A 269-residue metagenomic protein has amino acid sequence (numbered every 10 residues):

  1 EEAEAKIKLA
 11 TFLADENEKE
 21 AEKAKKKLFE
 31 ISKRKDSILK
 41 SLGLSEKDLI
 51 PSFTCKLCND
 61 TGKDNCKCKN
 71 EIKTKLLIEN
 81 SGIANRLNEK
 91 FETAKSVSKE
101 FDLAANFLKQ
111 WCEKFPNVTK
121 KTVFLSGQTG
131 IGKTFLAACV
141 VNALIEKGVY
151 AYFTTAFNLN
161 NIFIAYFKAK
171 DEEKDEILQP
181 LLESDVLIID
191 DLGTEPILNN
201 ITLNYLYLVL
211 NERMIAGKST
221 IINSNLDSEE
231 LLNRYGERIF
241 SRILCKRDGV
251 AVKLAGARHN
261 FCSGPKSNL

Functional and structural regions predicted by a protein language model:
E1-L44: A broadly conserved sequence feature marking short terminus-proximal activation segments in nucleic acid-centric
D36-A84: Interdomain "pre-motor" coupling segment immediately N-terminal to P-loop NTPase/helicase cores
A84-V123: Pre-Walker A (pre-P-loop) alpha-helix and adjacent loop at the N terminus of AAA/AAA+ ATPase modules, a conserved
K99-N106, I145, V149-E183, N200: Short glycine-rich substrate-engagement loop in P-loop NTPases that contacts/grips substrate
N117-L136: Walker A/P-loop nucleotide-binding motif
K121, V149-Y150, E183-V186, A216-I222: Loop/turn-to-beta-strand initiation segments
L159-F167, E172, L192-L269: Replace "adjacent to P-loop NTPase cores in ATP/GTP-dependent enzymes" with "adjacent to NTP-binding cores
